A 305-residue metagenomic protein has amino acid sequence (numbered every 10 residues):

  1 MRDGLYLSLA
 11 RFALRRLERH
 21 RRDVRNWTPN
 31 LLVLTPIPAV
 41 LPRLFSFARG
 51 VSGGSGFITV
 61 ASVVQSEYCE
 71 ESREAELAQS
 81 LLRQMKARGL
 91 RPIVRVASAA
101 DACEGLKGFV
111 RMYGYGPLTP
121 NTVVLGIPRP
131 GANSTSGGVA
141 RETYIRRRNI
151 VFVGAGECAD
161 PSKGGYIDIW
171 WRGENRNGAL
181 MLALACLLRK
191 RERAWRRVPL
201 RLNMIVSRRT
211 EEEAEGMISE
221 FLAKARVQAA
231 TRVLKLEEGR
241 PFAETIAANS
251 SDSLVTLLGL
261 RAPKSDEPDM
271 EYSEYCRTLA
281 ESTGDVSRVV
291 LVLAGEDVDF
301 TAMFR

Functional and structural regions predicted by a protein language model:
M1-R305: Membrane-embedded alpha-helical bundles that form conduits across membranes
